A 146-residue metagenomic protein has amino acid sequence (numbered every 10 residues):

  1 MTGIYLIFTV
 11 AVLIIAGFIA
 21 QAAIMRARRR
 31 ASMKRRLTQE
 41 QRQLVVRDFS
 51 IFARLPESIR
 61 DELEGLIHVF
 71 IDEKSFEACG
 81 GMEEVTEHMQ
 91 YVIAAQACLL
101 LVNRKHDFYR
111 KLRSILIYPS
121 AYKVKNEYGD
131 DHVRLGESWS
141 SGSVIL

Functional and structural regions predicted by a protein language model:
M1-K34: N-terminal signal-anchor transmembrane alpha helix of single-pass membrane proteins, serving as the membrane-anchoring
L6, L13, L37, L44 (+7 more regions): Generic detector of leucine side chains in alpha-helical contexts
V10-I15, L55-I59, V85-V92: Short N-terminal helix-initiation segments at or just after the protein's N-terminus
A23-E83: N-terminal topogenic membrane-targeting module
E73-L146: Auxiliary, metal-adjacent structural segments of Zn-dependent hydrolase domains
